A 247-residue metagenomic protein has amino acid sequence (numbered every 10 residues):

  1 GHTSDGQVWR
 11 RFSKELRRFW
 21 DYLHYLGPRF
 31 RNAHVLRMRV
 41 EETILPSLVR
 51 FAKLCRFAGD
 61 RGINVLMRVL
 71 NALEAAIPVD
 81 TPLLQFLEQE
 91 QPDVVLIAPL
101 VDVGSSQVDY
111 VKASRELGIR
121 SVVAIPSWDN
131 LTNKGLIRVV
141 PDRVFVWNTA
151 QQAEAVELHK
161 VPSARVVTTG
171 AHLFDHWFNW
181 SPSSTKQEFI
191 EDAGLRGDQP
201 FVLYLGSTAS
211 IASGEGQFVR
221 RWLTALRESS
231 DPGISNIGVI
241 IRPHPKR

Functional and structural regions predicted by a protein language model:
G1, D93-L96, G118, I241-R247: Short, intrinsically disordered, charge-balanced linker/junction segments flanking boundaries in proteins
G1-L84, E88-Q89: Conserved N-terminal ligand/cofactor-binding loop architecture of enzyme catalytic domains
H2, A98-V101, P126, W147 (+2 more regions): Structural motif
L70-T81, V94, A98-S105, D109-E188 (+1 more regions): Active-site-proximal region of nucleotide-activated glycan assembly enzymes, centered on histidine/acidic-rich loops
L84-L87, V108-V111, K134, V219 (+1 more regions): Short amphipathic alpha-helical segments and helix-helix/interface helices
E88-P92, L195-G197: Glycine-rich phosphate-binding loop signature in dinucleotide/nucleotide-binding domains
D93-V94, R143, F201, G238: Structural motif
F174-R247: Conserved catalytic-core segment of nucleotide-activated headgroup transferases in glycan assembly
